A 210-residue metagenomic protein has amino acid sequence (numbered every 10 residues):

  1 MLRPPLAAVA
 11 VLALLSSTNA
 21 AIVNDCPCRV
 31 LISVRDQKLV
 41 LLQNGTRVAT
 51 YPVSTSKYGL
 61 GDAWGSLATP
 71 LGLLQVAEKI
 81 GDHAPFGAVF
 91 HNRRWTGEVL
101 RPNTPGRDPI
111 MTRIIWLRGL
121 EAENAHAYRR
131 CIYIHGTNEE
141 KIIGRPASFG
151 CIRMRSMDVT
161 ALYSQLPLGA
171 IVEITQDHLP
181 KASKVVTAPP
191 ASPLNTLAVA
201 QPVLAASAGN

Functional and structural regions predicted by a protein language model:
M1-A7: Bacterial N-terminal signal peptides that target proteins for export
A7-L14: Bacterial N-terminal signal peptides
L15-N19: C-terminal segment of classical bacterial N-terminal signal peptides
A21-G59: A structural motif detector for short, solvent-exposed N-terminal "entry" segments of globular domains
I22-D25, A63-L67, A84-N210: Exported/periplasmic cell-wall-interacting domains
R29-S33, K38-V40, P52, Q75-A77 (+4 more regions): Soluble periplasmic/extracytoplasmic beta-strand elements of cell-envelope proteins
L42-N44, V53, K79, S164 (+1 more regions): Surface loops and adjacent helix of pleckstrin homology
V48, P52-I80, A84: Electropositive
